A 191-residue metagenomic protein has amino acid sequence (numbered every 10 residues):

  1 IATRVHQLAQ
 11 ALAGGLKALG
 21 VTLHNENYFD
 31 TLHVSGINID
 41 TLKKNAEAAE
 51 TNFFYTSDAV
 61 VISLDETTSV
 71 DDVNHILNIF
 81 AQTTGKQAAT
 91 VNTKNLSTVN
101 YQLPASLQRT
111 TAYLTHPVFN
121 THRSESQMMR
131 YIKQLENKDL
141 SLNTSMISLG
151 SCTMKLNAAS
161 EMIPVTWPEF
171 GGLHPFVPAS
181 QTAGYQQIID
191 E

Functional and structural regions predicted by a protein language model:
T3-H6, Q10, L19-A46, L64-T67: Conserved PLP-binding catalytic core of the aspartate aminotransferase-like
L16: Glycine-rich phosphate/diphosphate-binding loops that line cofactor/substrate pockets in enzymes
D40-I188: PLP-dependent enzyme catalytic core of the Aspartate aminotransferase-like
E191: Phosphate-binding glycine-rich loop
